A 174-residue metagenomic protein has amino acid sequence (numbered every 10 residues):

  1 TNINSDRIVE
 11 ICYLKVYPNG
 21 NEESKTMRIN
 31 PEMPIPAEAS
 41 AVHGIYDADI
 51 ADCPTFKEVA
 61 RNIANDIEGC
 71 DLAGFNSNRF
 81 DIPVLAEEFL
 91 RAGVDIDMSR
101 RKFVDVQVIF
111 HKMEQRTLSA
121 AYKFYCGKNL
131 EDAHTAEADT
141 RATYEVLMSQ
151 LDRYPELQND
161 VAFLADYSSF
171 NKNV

Functional and structural regions predicted by a protein language model:
T1, V108, A142: Short, glycine/acidic-enriched loop or turn micro-motifs at the edges of active sites
T1-R100, Q115-H134: Conserved non-catalytic scaffold segment of RNase H-like nuclease domains
F75, V104, A138: Active-site flanking residues adjacent to catalytic metal/cofactor-binding acidic residues
L90, E114, C126, E145-P155: Hydrophobic/aromatic-lined pockets within catalytic cores
F103-T117: Short alpha-helix plus adjacent loop in nuclease-associated cores
T135-M148: Acidic, divalent-metal-coordinating active-site segment for phosphoryl/phosphodiester hydrolysis, typified by short
S149-V174: Acidic two-metal-ion nuclease catalytic site recognized across multiple nuclease folds, prominently DnaQ/RNase D-T
